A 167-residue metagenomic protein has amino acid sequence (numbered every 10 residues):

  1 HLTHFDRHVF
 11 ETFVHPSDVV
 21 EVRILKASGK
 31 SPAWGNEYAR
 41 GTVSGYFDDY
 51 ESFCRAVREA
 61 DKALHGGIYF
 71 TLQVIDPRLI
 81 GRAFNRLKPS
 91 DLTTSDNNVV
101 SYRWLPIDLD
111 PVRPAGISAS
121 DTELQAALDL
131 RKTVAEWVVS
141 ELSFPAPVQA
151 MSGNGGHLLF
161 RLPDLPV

Functional and structural regions predicted by a protein language model:
H1-N154, R161-V167: Signature for HUH/AEP ssDNA processing cores
